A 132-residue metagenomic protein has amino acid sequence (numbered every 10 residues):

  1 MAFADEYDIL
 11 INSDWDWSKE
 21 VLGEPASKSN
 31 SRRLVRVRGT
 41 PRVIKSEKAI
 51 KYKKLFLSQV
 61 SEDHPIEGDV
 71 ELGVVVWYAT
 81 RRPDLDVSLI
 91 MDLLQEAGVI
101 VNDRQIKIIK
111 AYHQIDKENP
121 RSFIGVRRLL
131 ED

Functional and structural regions predicted by a protein language model:
M1-D132: Acidic, proline/glycine-enriched N-terminal capping motif
